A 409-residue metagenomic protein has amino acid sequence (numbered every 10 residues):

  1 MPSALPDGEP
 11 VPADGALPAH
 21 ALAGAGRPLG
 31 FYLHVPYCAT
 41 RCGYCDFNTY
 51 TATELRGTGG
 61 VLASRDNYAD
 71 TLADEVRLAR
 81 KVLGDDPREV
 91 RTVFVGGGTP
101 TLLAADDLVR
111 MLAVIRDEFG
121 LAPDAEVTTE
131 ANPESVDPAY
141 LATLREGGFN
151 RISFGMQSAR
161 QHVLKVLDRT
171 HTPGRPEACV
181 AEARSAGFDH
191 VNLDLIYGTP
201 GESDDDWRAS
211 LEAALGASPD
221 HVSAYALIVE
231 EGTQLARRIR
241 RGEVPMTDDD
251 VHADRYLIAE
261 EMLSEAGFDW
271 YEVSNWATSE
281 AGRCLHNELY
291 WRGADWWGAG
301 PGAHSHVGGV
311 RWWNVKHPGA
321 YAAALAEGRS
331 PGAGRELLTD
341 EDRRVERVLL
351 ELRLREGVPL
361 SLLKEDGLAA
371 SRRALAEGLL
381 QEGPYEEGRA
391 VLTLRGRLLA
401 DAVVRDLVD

Functional and structural regions predicted by a protein language model:
M1-Y32, A39: Flexible, acidic/Gly-rich N-terminal and inter-domain linker regions that tether and position cofactor-handling modules
G15-A16, H20-L29, N48-K364: C-terminal scaffold of the Radical SAM
L33, L285-H286, E387: Short loop/turn microsegments at loop-to-beta-strand junctions
H34-T49: Local cysteine-cluster metal-coordination motifs and their immediate loop/turn environment, predominantly Fe-S cluster
K364-G378: Short amphipathic alpha-helical interaction segments
L375-E387: A short, conserved structural fragment
E387-T393: Minor-groove-contacting beta-hairpin "wing" of winged helix-turn-helix DNA-binding domains
R395-D409: Short, amphipathic alpha-helical interaction segments positioned at domain boundaries
